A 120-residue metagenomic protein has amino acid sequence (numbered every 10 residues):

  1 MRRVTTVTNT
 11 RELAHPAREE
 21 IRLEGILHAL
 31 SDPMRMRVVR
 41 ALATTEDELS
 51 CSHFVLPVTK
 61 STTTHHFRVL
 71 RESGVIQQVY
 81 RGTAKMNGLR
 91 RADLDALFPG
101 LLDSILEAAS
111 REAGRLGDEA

Functional and structural regions predicted by a protein language model:
R2-R22, R40, T44-T45, R91-A120: Amphipathic alpha-helical dimerization/coiled-coil segments that flank or bridge DNA-binding/regulatory modules
E24-T59, R81-D93: N-terminal helix-turn-helix DNA-binding core of bacterial DNA-binding proteins
D32, H66, P99: Conserved acidic functional residues
S52-I76: Canonical helix-turn-helix DNA-binding module
R71-I76, K85-G88, D103-S104: A general structural signal for short secondary-structure boundary/capping elements
